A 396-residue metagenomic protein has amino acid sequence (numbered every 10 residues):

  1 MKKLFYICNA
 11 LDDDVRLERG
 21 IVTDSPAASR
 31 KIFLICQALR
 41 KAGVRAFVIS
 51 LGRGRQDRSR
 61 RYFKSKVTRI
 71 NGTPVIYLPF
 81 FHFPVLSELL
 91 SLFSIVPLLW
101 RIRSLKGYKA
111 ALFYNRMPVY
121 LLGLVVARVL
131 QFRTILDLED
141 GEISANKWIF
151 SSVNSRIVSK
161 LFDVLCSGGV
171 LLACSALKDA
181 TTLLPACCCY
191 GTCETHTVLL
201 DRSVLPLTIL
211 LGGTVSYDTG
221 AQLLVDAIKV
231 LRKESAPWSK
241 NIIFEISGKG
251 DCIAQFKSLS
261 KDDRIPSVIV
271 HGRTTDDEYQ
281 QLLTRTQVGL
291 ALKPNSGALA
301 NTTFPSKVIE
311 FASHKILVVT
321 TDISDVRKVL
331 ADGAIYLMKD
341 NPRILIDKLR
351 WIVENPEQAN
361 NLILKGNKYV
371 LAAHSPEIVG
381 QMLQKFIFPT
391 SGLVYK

Functional and structural regions predicted by a protein language model:
M1-R61, D226-L231, S235: N-terminal subdomain of nucleotide-sugar transferases
F5-I7, L200-K229, F244-E245: Conserved donor-binding/catalytic core segment of Leloir-type glycosyltransferases
A10-L11, G141-E142, A176-K178, P185-L199 (+2 more regions): Short beta-strand->alpha-helix junction loop in the catalytic core of nucleotide-activated group-transfer enzymes
F33-Q37, F93-R103, Y120-L130, L136-L138 (+2 more regions): Membrane-proximal helix-turn-helix segments that form the acceptor-binding/catalytic region of lipid-linked
T219, D277-L282, A291-E310, T320-K328: Nucleotide-sugar-dependent
S239, F256-L283, V288, G333: Nucleotide-activated donor-binding/catalytic signature segment of Leloir-type glycosyltransferases, i.e., the conserved
D332-R343, W351-E357: Conserved acidic donor-binding segment of nucleotide-sugar-dependent glycosyltransferases
E354-F388: A charged, aromatic-enriched C-terminal amphipathic alpha-helix characteristic of glycosyltransferases across folds
